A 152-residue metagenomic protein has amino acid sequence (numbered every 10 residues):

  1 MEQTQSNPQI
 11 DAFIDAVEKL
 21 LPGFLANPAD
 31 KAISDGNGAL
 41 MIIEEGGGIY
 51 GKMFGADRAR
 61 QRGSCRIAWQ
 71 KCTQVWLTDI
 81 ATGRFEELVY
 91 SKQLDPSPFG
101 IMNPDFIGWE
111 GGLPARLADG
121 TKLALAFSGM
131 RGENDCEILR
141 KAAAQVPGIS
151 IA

Functional and structural regions predicted by a protein language model:
M1-L117, T121-I151: Flexible, solvent-exposed loop/hinge segments and secondary-structure transition points
